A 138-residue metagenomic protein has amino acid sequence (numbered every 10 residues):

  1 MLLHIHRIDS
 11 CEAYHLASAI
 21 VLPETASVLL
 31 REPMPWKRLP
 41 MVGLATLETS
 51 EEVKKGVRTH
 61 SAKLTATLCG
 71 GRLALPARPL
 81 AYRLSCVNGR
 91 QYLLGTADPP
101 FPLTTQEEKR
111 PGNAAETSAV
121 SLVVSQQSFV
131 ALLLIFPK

Functional and structural regions predicted by a protein language model:
M1-K63, P100-A115: Solvent-exposed edge beta-strands and adjacent loop segments that serve as assembly or binding interfaces
S10, P35, G71-L73, G89-Q91 (+2 more regions): Generic "edge-of-domain/loop-turn" microfeature
T49-R72, E116-V130: Oligomerization/assembly interface segments of phage tail-like spikes and tubes
G70-A97: Short, acidic/charged, Gly/Pro-enriched secondary-structure junctions
P99-K138: Mixed-charge, glycine-accented linear interaction segment located at domain edges/termini
